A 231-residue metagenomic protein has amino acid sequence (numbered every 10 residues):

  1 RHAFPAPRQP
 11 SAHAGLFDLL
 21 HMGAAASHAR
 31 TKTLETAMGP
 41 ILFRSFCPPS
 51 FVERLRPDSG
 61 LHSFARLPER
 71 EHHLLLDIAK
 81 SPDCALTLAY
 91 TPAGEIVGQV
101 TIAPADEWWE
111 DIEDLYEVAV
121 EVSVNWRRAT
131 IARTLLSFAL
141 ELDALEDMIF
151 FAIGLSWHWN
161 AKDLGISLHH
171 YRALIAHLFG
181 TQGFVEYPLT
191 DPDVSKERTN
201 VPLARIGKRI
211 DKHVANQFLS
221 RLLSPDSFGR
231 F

Functional and structural regions predicted by a protein language model:
P10: Cationic, low-complexity basic patches in intrinsically disordered or flexible, solvent-exposed regions
L16-V52, M148-F231: Terminal substrate-recognition subdomain of acyl/acetyltransferases
V52-L74: Conserved GNAT-fold acetyl-CoA-binding loop/helix
R66-L115, V120: A conserved beta-strand-loop-helix scaffold within acyl/acetyltransferase catalytic domains
P68-E71, T134-F138, L168-H177: Well-ordered, non-membrane alpha-helical segments in soluble/globular domains
A119-E121, L155-S156: Short, histidine-centered active-site or binding-site loop motifs used for metal coordination, general acid-base
V122, R128-A144: Conserved acetyl-CoA-binding loop-helix of GNAT-fold acetyltransferases
